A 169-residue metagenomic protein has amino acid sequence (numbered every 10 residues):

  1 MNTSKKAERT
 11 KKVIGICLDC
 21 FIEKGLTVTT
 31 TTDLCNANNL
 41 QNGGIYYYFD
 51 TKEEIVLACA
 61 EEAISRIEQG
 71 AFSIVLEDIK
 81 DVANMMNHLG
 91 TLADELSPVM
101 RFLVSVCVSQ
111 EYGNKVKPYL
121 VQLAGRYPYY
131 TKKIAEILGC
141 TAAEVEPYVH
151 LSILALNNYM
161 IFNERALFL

Functional and structural regions predicted by a protein language model:
M1-A7: N-terminal intrinsically disordered/low-complexity leader segments
K12, I16, C20-E54, A58: Helix-turn-helix
L18, I22, L26, I64 (+6 more regions): Short amphipathic alpha-helical interface segments enriched in basic and hydrophobic/aromatic residues, used as
C59-M85: Amphipathic alpha-helical linker/stalk segments
E68, F72-S73, E95-P98, Y112-H150: Amphipathic alpha-helical packing segments from all-alpha helical-bundle domains
V82-S105, G113-K117: Helical hydrophobic small-molecule/effector-binding pocket
S105, A142-R165, L169: Hydrophobic alpha-helical segments that form the core of small-molecule binding pockets and/or dimer interfaces
